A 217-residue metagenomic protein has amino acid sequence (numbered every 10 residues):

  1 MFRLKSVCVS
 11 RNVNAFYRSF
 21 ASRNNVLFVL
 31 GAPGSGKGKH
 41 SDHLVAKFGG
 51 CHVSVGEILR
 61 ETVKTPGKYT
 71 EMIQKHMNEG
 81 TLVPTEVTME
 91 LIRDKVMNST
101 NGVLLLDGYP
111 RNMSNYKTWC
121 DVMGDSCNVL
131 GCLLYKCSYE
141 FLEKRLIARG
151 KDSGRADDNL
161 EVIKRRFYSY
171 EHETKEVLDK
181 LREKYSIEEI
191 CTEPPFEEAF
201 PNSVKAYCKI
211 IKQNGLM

Functional and structural regions predicted by a protein language model:
M1-M217: Glycine-rich phosphate-binding loop of ATP-dependent small-molecule kinases
